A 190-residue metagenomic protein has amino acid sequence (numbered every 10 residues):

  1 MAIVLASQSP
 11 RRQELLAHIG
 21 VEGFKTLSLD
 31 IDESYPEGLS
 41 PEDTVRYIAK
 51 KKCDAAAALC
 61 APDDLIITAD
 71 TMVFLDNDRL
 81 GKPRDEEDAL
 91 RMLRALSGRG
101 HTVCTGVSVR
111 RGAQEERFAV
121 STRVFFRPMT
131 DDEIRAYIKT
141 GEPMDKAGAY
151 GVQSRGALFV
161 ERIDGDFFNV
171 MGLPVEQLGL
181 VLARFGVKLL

Functional and structural regions predicted by a protein language model:
A2-V21: N-terminal beta1-alpha1 ligand-phosphate binding loop
I3-V4, S40-L190: Anionic-ligand binding patches
Q8, L29, G112: Cofactor-binding loop segments of dinucleotide-utilizing enzymes, especially the Rossmann-like FAD- and NAD(P)+-binding
L15-H18, P36, L59: Short loop/helix-cap segments at secondary-structure boundaries that form the rim of catalytic
V21-E22, D32, R99, T140: A short linear boundary/processing microfeature
G23-G38, E115-S121: Short glycine-rich, Thr/Ser-proximal phosphate-binding strand/loop in the N-terminal lobe of ATP-dependent enzymes
